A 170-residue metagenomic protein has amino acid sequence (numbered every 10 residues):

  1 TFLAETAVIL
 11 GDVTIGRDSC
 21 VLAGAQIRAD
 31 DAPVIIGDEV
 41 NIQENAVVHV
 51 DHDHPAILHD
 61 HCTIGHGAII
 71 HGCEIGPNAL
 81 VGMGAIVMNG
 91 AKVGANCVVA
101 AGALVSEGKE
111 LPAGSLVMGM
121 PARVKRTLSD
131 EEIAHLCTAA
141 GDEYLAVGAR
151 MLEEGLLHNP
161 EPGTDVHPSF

Functional and structural regions predicted by a protein language model:
T1-D18, G24-Q26, A149-R150, L156-L157 (+1 more regions): Extended, small-residue-rich solenoid/repeat segments and analogous flexible loops that form exposed scaffolds
D30-D38, E44-A46, V50-L58, G65-F170: Glycine-rich hexapeptide-repeat left-handed beta-helix
